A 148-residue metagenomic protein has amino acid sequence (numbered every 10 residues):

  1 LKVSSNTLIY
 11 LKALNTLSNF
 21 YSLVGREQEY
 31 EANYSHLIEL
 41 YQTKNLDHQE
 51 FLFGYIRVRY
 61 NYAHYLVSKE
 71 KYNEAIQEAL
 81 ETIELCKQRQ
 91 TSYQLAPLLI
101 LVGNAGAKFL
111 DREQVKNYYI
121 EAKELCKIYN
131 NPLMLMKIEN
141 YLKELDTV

Functional and structural regions predicted by a protein language model:
L1-V3, S35-D47, L80-T91, E121-N131: Amphipathic alpha-helical segments of tetratricopeptide repeats
L8, Q49-F53, Y93, L133: Residue signature of alpha-solenoid helical repeat architecture, marking inter-repeat boundaries and helix-start
K12, E50-R57, P97, K137: Residue register of alpha-helical TPR repeats
N104, K108, R112-V148: C-terminal non-catalytic interaction modules
